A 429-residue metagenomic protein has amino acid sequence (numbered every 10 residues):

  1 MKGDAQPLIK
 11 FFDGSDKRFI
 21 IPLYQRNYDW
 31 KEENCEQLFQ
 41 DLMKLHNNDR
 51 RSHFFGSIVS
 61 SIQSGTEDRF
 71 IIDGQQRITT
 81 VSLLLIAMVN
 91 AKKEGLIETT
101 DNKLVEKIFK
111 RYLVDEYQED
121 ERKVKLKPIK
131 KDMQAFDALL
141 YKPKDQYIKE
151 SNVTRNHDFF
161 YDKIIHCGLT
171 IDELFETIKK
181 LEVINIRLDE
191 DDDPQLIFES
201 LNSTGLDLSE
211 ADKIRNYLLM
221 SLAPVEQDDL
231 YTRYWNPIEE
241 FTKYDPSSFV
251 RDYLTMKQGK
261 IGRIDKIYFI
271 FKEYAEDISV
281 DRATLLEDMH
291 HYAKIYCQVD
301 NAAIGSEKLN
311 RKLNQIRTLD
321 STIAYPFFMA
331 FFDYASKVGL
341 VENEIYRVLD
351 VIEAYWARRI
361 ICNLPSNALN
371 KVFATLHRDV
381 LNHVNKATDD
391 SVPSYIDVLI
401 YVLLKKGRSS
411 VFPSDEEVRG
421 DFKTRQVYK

Functional and structural regions predicted by a protein language model:
K2-I264, S366: Glycine- and hydrophobic-rich flexible loops that cap the catalytic core of alpha/beta enzyme folds
A211-Y428: A cross-family structural signal marking well-folded subdomains
